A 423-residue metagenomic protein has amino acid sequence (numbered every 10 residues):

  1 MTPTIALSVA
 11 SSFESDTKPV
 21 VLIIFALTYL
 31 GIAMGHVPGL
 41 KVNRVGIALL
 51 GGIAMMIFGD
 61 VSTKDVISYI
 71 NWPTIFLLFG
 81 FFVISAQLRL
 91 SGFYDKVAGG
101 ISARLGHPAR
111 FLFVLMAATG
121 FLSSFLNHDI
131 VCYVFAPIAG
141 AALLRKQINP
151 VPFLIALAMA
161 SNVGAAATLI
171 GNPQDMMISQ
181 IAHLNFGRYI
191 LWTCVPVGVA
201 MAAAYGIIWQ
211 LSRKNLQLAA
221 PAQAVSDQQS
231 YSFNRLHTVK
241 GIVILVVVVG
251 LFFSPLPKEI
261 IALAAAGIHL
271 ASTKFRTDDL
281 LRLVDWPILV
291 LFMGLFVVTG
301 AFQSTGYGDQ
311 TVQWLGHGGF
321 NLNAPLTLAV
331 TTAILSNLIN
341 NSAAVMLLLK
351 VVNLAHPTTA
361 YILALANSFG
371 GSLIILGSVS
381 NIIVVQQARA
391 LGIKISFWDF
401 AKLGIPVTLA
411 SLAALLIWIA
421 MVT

Functional and structural regions predicted by a protein language model:
M1-D16: Short, strongly hydrophobic alpha-helical membrane anchors
F13, K64-V151, W286-H356: Membrane-embedded alpha-helical segments and adjacent helix-loop junctions characteristic of multi-pass solute
P19-Y29, G39-D60, W72-V83, V134 (+3 more regions): Hydrophobic mid-bilayer segments of alpha-helices in multi-pass membrane transport proteins, especially secondary
D60-S62, L169-P173, V246-P255, L295-Q313 (+3 more regions): Hydrophobic alpha-helical transmembrane segments in multi-pass integral membrane proteins
A109-V114, R145-A156, L184-V195, H356-A366 (+1 more regions): Membrane-interface alpha-helices at helix entry/exit sites of multi-pass transporters
S123-Y133, P150-L184, Y205, W209 (+3 more regions): Alpha-helical transmembrane segments and, especially, the helix-loop junctions at the ends of these helices
I148, G187-Q229, S372-T423: Juxtamembrane and boundary regions of transmembrane helices in multi-pass small-molecule transporters and channels
M201-T277: Long, contiguous bundles of hydrophobic transmembrane helices that form the permeation core of multi-pass
